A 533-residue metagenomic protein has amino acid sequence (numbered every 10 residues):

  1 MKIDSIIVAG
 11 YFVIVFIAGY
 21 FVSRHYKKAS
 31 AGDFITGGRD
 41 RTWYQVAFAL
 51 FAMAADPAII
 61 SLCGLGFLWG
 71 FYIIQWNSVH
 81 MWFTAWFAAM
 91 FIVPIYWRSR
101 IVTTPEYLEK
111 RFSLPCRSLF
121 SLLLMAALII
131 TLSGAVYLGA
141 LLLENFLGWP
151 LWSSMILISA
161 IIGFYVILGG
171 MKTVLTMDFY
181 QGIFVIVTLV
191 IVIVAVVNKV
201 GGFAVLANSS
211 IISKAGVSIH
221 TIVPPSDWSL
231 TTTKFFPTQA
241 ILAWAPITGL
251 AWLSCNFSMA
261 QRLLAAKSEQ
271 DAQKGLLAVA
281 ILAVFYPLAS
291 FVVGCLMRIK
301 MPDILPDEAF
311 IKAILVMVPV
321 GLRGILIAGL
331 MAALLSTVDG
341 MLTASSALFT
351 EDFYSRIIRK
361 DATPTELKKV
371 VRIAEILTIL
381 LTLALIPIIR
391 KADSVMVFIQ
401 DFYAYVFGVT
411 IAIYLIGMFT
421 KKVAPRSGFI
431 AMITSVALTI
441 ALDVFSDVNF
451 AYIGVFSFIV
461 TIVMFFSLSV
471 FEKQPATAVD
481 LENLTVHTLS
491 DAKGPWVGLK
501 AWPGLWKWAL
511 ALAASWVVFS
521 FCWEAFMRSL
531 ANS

Functional and structural regions predicted by a protein language model:
M1-S533: Membrane-embedded helix-loop-helix hairpins and adjacent transmembrane boundary segments in multi-pass transporters
